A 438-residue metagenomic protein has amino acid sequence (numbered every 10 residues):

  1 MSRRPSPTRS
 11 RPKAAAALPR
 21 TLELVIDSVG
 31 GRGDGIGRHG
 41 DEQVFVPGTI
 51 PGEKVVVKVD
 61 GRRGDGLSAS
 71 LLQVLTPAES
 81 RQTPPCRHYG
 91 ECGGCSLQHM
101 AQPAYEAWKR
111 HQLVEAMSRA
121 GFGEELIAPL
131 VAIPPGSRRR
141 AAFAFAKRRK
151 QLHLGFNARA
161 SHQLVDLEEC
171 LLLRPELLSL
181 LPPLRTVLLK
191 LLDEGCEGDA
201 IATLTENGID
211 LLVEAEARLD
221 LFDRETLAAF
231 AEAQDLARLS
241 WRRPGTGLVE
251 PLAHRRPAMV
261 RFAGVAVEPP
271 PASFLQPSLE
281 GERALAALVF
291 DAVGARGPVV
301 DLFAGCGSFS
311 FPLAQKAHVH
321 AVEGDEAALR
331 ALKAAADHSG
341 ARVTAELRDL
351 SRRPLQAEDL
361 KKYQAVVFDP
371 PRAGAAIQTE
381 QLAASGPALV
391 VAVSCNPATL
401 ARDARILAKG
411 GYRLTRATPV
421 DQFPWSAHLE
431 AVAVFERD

Functional and structural regions predicted by a protein language model:
S2-H88, R149, S161: Terminal RNA-binding accessory module
S2-V25, K190, R218-D438: Rossmann-like S-adenosyl-L-methionine
G37, G52, C95, N396 (+1 more regions): Residue-level signal for inorganic ion chemistry
V56-K58, A142, V300: Hydrophobic beta-strand signal
K58-R62, A144-R148, T203-T205, E436-D438: Short beta-strand micro-motifs enriched in acidic
L72-P84, G90-E197: Extended interfacial segments that mediate partner engagement and assembly in macromolecular machines
A128, G195-L204, A237-S240: A short glycine-rich, hydrophobically flanked beta-strand micro-motif that places a catalytic Asp/Glu for divalent metal
